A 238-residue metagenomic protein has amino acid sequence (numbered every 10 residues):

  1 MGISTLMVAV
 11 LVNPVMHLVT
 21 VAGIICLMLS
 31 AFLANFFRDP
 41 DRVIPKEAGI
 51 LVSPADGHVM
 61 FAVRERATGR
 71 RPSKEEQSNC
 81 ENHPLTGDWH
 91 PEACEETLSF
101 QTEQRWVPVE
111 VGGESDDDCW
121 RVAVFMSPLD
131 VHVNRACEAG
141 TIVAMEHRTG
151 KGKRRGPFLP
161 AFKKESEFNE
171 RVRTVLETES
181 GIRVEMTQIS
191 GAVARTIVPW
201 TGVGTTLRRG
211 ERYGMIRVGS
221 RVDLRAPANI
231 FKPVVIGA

Functional and structural regions predicted by a protein language model:
M1-A238: Contiguous, well-folded functional domains in the mature portion of proteins
